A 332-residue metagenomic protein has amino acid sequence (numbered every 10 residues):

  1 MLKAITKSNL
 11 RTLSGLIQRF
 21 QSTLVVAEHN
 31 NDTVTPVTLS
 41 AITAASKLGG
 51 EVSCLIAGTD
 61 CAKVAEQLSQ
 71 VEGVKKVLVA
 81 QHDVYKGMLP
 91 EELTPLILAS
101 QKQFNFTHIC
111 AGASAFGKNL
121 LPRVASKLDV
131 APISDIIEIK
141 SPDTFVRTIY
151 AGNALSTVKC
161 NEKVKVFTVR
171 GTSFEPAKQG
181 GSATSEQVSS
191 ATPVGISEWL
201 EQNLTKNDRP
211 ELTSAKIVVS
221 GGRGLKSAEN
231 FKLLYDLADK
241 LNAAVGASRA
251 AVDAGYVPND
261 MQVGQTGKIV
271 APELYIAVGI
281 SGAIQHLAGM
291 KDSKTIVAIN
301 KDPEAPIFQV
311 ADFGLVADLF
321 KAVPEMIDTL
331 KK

Functional and structural regions predicted by a protein language model:
M1-K332: N-terminal glycine-rich FAD/FM-binding segment characteristic of electron-transfer flavoproteins
